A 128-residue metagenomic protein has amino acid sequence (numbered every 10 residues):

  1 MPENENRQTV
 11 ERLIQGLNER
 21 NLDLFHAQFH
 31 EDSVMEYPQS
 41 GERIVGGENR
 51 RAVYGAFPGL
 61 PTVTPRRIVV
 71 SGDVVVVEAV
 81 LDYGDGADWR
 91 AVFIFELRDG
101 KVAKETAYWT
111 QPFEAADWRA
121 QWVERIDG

Functional and structural regions predicted by a protein language model:
M1-E5, R51-G128: A beta-strand edge to alpha-helix "cap/lid" segment located at domain peripheries
P2-Q28: Short acidic-aromatic low-complexity motifs
V10, G16-N18, S33, P38 (+2 more regions): Small-side-chain structural scaffolding
L22-D73: A solvent-exposed, acidic/Ser-Thr-rich amphipathic alpha-helical stretch
